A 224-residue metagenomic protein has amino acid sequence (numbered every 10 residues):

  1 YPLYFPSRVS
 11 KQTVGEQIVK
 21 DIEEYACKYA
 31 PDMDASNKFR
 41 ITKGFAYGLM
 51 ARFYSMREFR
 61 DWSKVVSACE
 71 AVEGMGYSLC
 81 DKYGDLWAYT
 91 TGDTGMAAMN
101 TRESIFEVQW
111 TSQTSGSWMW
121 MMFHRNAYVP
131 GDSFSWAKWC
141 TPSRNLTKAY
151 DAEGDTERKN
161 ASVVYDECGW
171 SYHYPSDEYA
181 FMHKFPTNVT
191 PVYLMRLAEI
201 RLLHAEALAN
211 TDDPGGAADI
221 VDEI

Functional and structural regions predicted by a protein language model:
Y1-K38, Y54, P186-T190, T211 (+1 more regions): Aromatic-anchored glycine-rich loop motif in surface-exposed flexible loops
Q12, K38, E70-P214: Elongated scaffold/linker segments in the mid-to-C-terminal portions of large proteins
R40-Y47: Alpha-helical scaffolds flanking conserved acidic
Y47-M50, A68, H204: TPR/Sel1-like alpha-solenoid repeat signature
R60-W62, P214: TPR-repeat structural position
W62-A68: Alpha-helical repeat scaffolds
